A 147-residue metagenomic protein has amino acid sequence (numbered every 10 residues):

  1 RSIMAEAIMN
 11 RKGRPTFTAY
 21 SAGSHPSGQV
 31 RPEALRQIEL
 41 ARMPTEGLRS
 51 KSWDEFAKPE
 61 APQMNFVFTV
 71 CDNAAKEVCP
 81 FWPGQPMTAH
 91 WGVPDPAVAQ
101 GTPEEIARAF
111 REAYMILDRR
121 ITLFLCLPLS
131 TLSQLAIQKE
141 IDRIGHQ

Functional and structural regions predicted by a protein language model:
R1-K58: Conserved active-site segments centered on acidic
I3-A5, R31, K76-F81, Q100: Short glycine-/acidic-enriched loop or helix-start segments at secondary-structure transitions that form or flank
R11, L40, V70, D118-R119: Generic detector of well-ordered secondary structure
P62-Q63: Alpha-helix C-terminal capping/helix-to-coil transition sites in glycosyltransferase folds
T69-V70, H90: Redox-cofactor binding/interface segments in oxidoreductases and associated redox assembly factors
D72-A74: Short beta->alpha connector loops
V78-Q147: Phosphate-binding/catalytic loops
